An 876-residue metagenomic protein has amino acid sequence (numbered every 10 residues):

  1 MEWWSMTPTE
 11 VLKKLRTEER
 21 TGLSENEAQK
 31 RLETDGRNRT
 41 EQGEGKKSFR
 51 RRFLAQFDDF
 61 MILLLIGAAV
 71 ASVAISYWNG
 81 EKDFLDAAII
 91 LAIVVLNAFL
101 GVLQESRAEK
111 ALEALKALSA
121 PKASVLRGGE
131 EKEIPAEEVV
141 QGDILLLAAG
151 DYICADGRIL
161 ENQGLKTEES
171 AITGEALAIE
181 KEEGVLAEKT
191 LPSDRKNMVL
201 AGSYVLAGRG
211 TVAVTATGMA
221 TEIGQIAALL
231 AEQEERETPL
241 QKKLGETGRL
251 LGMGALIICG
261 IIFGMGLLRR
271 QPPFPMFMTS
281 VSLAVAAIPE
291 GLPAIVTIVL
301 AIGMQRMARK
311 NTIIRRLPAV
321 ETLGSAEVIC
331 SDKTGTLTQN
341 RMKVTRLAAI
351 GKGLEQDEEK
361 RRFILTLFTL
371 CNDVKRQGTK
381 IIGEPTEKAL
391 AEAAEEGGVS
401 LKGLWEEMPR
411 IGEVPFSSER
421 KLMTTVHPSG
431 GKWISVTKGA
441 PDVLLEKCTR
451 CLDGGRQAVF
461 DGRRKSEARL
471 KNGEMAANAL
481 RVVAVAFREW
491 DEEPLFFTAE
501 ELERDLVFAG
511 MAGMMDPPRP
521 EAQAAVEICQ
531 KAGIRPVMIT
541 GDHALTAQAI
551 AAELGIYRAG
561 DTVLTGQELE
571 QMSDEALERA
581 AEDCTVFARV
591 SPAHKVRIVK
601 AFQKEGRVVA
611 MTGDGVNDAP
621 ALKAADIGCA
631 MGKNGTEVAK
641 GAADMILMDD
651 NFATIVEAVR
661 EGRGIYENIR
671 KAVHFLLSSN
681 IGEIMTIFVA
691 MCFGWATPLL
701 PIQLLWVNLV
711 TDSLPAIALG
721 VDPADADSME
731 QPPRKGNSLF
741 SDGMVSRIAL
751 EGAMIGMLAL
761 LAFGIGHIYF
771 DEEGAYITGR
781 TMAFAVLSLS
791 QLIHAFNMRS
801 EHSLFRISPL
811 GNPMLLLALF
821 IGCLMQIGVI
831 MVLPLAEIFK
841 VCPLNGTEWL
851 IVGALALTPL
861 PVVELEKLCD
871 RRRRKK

Functional and structural regions predicted by a protein language model:
M1-P732, N737-F740, A753, I768 (+2 more regions): Conserved cytosolic headpiece of P-type ATPases
L85, A775-M782: Membrane-interface starts of transmembrane alpha-helices
T711, I755-G756, R780-A795: Generic alpha-helical transmembrane segments
R747-A762: Alpha-helical transmembrane segments of multi-pass integral membrane proteins
F763-F770, A775: Long hydrophobic segments that form regular secondary structure
